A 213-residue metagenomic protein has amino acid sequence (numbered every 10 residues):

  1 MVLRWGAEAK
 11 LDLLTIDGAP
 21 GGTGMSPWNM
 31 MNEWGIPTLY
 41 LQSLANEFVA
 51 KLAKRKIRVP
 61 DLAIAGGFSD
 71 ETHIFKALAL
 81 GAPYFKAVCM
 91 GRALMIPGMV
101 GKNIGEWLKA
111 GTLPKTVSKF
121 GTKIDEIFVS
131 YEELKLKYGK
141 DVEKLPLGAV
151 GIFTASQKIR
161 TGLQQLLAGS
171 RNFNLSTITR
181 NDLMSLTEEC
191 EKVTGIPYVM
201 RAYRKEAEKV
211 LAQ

Functional and structural regions predicted by a protein language model:
M1-F128: Glycine-rich phosphate/ribose-binding loops and adjacent secondary-structure elements that form binding surfaces
I96, K119, K123-Q213: C-terminal extensions of enzymes
